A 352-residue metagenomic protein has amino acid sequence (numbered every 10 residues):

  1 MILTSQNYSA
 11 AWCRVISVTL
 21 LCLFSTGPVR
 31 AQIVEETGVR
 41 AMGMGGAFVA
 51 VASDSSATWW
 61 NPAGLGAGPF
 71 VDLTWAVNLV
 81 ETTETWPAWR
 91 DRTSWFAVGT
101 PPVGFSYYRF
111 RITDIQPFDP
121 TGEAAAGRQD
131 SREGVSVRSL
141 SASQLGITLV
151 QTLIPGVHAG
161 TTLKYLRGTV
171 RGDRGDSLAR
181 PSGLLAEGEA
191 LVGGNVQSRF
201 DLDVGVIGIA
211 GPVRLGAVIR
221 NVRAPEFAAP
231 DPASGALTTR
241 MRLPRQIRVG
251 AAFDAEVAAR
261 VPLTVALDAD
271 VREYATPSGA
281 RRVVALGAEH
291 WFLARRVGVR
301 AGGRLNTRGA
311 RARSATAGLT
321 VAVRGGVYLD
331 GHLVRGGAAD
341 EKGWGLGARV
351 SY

Functional and structural regions predicted by a protein language model:
M1-W12: N-terminal secretory signal peptides that target proteins for export/translocation
L3-T4, L23, A217: Short linear motifs centered on Gly/Pro in flexible linkers and helix caps
R14-T26: Bacterial N-terminal signal peptides
G27-A31: Sec/Tat signal peptide C-region and signal peptidase I cleavage site
Q32-Y352: Subset of outer-membrane beta-barrel
